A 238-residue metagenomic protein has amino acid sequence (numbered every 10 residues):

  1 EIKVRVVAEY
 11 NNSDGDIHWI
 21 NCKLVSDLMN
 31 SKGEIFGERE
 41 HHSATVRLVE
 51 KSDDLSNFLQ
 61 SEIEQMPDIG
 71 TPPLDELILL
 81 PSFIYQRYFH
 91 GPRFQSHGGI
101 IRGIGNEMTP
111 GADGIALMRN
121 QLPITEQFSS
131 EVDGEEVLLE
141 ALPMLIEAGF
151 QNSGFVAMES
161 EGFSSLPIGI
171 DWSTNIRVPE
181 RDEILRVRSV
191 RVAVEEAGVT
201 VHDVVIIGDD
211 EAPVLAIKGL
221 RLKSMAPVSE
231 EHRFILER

Functional and structural regions predicted by a protein language model:
E1-R238: Acyl-thioester-processing domains in fatty-acid/polyketide/NRPS systems
